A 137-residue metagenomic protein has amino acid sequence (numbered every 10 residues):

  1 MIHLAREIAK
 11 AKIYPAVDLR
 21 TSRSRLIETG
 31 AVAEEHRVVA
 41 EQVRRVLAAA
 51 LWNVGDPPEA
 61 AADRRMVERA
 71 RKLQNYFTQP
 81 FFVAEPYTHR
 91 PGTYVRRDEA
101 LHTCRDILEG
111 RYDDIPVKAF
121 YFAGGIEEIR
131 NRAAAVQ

Functional and structural regions predicted by a protein language model:
M1-Q137: Conserved catalytic/coupling modules of large nucleotide/cofactor-utilizing molecular machines
